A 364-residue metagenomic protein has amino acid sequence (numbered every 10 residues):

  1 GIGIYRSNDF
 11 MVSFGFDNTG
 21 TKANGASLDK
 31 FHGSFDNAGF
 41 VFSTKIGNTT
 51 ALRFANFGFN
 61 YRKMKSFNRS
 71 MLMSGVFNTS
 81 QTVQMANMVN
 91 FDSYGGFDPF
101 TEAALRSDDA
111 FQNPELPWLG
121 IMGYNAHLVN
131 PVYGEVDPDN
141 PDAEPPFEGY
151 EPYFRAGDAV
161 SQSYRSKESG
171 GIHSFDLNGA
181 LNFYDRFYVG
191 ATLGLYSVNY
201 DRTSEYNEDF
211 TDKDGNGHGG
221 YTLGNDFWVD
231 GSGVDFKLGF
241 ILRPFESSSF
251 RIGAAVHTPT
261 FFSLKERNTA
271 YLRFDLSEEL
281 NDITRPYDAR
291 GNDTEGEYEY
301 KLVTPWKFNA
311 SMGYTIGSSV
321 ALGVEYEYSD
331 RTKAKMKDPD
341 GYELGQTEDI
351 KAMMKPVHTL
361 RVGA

Functional and structural regions predicted by a protein language model:
G1-N18: Transmembrane beta-strand segments of Gram-negative outer membrane beta-barrel proteins
G1-R6, D29-K30, N48-T49: Short secondary-structure boundary/capping segments within folded domains
N18-F31, G231: Surface-exposed strand-loop-strand hairpins of Gram-negative outer-membrane beta-barrel proteins
A23, D36, S43-A364: Outer-membrane beta-barrel porins/channels
F31-G39: A structural-propensity feature for long, helix-poor, extended segments
